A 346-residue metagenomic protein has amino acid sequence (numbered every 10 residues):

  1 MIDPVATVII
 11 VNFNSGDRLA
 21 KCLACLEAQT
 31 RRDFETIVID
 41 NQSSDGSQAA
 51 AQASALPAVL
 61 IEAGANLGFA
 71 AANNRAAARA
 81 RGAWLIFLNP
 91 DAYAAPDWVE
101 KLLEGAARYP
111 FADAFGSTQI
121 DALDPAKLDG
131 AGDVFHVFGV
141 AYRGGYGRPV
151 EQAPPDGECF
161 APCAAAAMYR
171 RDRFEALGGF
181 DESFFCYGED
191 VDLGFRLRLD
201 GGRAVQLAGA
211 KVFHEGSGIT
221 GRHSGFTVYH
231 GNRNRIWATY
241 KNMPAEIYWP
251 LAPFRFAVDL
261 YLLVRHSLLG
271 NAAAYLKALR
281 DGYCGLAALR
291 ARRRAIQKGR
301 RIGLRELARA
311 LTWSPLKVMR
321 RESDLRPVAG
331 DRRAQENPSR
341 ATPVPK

Functional and structural regions predicted by a protein language model:
A24-D33: Short, acidic, metal-binding catalytic loop of nucleotide-sugar glycosyltransferases
F34-Q42, I61-A63: Short beta-strand/loop segment that forms part of the nucleotide-sugar
E62-A80, P90: Glycine-rich, basic loop-to-helix element that forms the pyrophosphate-binding segment of sugar-nucleotide handling
L85: Short aromatic/hydrophobic "clamp" motif used to bind/position activated sugar donors
A92-V140: Conserved donor NDP-sugar-binding/catalytic core segment of glycosyltransferases
L102, F160-K211: A short, conserved alpha-helix in the catalytic core of glycosyltransferases
L128, V137-A141, R148-D172, C186 (+2 more regions): A recurrent flexible, glycine/aromatic-enriched loop bordering the glycosyltransferase active site that acts as
D200, A204-R309: Active-site-adjacent helix/loop segment of glycosyltransferases that harbors family-specific signature motifs
